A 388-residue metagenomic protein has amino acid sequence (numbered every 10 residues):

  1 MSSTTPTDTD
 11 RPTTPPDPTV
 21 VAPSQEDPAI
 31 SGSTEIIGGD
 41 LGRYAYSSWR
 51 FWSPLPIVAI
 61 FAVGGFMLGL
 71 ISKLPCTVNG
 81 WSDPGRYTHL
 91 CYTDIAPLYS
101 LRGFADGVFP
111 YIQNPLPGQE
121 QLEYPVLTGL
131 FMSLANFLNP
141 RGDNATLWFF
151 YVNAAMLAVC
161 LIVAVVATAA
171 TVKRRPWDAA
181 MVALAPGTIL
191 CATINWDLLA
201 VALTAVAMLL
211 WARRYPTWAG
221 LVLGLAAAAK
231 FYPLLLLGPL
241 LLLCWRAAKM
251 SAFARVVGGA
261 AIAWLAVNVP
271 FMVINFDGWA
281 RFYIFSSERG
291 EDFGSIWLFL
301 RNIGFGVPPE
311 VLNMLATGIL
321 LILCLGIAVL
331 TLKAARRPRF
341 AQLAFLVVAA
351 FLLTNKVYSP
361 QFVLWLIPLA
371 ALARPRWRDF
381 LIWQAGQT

Functional and structural regions predicted by a protein language model:
S2-R174: TM-lumen/periplasm interface segments of multi-pass membrane proteins, especially the first transmembrane helix
N153, G294-T354: Aromatic/glycine/proline-enriched transmembrane-helix motif characteristic of membrane-embedded glycan-assembly enzymes
M156-V159, A179-L184, T188-V206, A229 (+1 more regions): Multi-pass, polyprenyl lipid-linked donor-dependent membrane glycosyltransferases
V166-P186, T217, R337: Transmembrane-helix signature of polytopic, membrane-embedded enzymes that assemble or transfer cell-envelope glycans
A167, A200-P216: Specific aromatic-rich, kink-prone transmembrane helix
W196-L198, L221-L243, A266, L353-F362: Transmembrane helices and adjacent periplasmic/lumenal helix-loop junctions of polyprenol-phosphate-dependent
L209-L225, A344-L346: Short hydrophobic alpha-helices at membrane interfaces in multi-pass membrane enzymes
L235-I262: Perimembrane helix-loop-helix junctions
